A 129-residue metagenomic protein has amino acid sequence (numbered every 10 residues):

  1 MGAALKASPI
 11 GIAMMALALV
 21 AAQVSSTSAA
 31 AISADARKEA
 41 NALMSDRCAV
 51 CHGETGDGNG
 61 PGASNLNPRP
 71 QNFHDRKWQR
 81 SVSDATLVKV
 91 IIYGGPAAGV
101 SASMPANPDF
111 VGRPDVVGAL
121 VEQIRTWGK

Functional and structural regions predicted by a protein language model:
M1-A7: N-terminal secretory signal peptides that target proteins for export/translocation
G11-A22: Bacterial N-terminal signal peptides
Q23-M44, S81: Electrostatic cytochrome c docking/interface patches
K38-A49, T86, V111: Sequence context surrounding c-type heme c attachment/ligation sites in exported
M44-E54, M104, L120-I124: The canonical Cys-X-X-Cys-His
C51-G58, P96, N107-D109, T126-K129: Detector for the c-type heme attachment site
D57-V88: Gly/Gly-Pro-rich "capping" loops immediately C-terminal to redox-active cysteine motifs in periplasmic/lumenal
A63-Q71, V90-A119: Axial heme c-ligation environment in periplasmic c-type cytochrome domains
